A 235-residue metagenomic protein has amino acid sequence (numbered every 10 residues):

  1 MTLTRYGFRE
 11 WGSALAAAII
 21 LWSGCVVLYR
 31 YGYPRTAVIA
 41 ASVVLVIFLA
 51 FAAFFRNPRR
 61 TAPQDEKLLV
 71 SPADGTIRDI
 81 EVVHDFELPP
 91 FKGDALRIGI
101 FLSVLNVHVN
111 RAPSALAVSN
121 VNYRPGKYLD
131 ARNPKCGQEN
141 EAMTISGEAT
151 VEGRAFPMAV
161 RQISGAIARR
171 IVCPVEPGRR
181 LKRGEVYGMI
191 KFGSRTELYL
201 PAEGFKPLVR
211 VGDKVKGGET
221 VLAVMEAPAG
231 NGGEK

Functional and structural regions predicted by a protein language model:
M1-K235: Contiguous, well-folded functional domains in the mature portion of proteins
